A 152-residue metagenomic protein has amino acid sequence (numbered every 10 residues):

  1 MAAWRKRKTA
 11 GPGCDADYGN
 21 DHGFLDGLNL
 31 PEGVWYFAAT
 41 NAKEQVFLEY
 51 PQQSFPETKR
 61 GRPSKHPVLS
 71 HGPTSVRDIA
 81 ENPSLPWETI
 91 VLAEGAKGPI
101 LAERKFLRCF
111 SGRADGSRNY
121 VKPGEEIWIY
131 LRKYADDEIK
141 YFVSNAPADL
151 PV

Functional and structural regions predicted by a protein language model:
M1-G11: Short, basic/hydrophobic alpha-helical segments
R5, F24-W35: Short, surface-exposed basic-aromatic patches at helix termini and helix-loop junctions that form
A10-Y18, Y36, F142: Short, conserved catalytic/metal-binding motifs centered on acidic residues
C14-D21, A42-E44: Acidic, metal-coordinating catalytic cores used for nucleic-acid/nucleotide bond scission and strand-transfer chemistry
G23-F24, L48: Short glycine-/acidic-enriched loop or helix-start segments at secondary-structure transitions that form or flank
F37-N41, V46-V152: An anionic, glycine-rich sequence signature occurring as long contiguous blocks
